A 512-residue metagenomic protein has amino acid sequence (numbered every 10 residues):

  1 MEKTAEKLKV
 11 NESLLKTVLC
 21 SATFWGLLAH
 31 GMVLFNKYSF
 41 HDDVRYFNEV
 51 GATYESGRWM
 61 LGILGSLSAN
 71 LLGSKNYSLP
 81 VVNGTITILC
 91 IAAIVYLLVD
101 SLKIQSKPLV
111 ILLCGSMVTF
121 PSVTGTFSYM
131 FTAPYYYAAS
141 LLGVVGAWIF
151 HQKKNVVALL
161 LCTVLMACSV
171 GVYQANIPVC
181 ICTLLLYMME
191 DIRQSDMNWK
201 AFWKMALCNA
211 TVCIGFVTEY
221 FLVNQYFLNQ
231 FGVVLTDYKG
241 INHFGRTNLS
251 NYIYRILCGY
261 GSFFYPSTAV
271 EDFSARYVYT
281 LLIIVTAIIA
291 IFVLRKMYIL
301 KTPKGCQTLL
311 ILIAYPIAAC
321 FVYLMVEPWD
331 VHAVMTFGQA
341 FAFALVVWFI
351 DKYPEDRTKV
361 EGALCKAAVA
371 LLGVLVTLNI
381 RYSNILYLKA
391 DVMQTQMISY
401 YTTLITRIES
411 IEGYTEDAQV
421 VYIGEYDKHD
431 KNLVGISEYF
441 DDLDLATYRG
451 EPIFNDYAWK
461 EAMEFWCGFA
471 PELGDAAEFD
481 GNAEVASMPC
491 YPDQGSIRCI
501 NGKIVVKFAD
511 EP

Functional and structural regions predicted by a protein language model:
E2-A93, L97-I111, N198-A206, Y226-V234 (+4 more regions): Intrinsically disordered, polar/acidic, low-complexity terminal segments
T23, C114, I299-M325, L375: Transmembrane alpha-helix segments characteristic of polytopic inner-membrane glycan-assembly/cell-envelope
V33-F40, S68-L72, T119-Y129, I192 (+4 more regions): Juxtamembrane "helix-exit" motif on the non-cytosolic side of transmembrane helices
Y54, R58, N83, T87-L89 (+6 more regions): Membrane-interface micro-motifs in multi-pass membrane enzymes
G143-L159, D191-M197: Membrane-interface transmembrane helices that cradle and orient dolichyl/undecaprenyl
A158-Q174, V179-C180, L185: Membrane-interface alpha helices of multi-pass inner-membrane proteins
V179-C213: Perimembrane helix-loop-helix junctions
G261, Y265-K304: Hydrophobic, aromatic-rich transmembrane alpha-helices and their immediate juxtamembrane boundary segments
